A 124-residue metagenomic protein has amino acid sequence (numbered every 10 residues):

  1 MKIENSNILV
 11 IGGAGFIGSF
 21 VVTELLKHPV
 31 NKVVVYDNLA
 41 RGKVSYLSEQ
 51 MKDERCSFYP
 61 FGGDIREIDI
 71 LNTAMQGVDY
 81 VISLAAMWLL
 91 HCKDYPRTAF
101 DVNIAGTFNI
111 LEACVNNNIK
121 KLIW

Functional and structural regions predicted by a protein language model:
E4, N109-W124: Conserved Rossmann-fold NAD(P)-dependent oxidoreductase catalytic core, especially the SDR/UDP-sugar
N7, N31-K32, K120-K121: Residues at the starts of beta-strands that form the adenosine-phosphate
I8-H28: N-terminal Rossmann NAD(P)H-binding glycine-rich loop of SDR-like oxidoreductase domains
V10-I11, S83, L122-W124: Structural signature of the Rossmann-like NAD(P)-dependent dehydrogenase/reductase core
V30-G42: Conserved glycine-rich Rossmann-like NAD(P)H-binding loop of the short-chain dehydrogenase/reductase
C56-Y59: Short, conserved active-site loop motifs that form the nucleotide-linked donor/cofactor pocket
G62-V102: NAD(P)H-binding glycine-rich loop region in Rossmannoid oxidoreductase-like domains and their noncatalytic homologs
E67, Y80, G106-N109, K121: Conserved cofactor-binding/catalytic machinery of classical short-chain dehydrogenase/reductase
